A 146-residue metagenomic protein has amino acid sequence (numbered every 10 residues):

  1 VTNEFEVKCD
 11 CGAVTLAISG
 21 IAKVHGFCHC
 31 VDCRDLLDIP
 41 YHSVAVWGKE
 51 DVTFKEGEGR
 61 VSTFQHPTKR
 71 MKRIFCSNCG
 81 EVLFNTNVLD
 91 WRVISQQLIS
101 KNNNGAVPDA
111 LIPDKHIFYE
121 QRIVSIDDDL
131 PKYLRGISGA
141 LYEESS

Functional and structural regions predicted by a protein language model:
V1-K8, A13-S146: A short Gly-Trp-Pro
